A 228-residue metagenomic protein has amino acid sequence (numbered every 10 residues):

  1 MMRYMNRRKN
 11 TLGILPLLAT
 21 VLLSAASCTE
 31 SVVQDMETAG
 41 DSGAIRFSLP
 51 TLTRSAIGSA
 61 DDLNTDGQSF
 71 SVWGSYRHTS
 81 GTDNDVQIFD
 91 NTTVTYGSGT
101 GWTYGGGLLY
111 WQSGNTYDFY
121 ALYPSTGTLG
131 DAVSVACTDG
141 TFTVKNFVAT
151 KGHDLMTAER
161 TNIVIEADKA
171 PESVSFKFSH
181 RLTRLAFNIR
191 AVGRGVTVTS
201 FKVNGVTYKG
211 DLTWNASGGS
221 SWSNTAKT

Functional and structural regions predicted by a protein language model:
M2-L17, L22-T228: Sec-type signal peptide cleavage vicinity
